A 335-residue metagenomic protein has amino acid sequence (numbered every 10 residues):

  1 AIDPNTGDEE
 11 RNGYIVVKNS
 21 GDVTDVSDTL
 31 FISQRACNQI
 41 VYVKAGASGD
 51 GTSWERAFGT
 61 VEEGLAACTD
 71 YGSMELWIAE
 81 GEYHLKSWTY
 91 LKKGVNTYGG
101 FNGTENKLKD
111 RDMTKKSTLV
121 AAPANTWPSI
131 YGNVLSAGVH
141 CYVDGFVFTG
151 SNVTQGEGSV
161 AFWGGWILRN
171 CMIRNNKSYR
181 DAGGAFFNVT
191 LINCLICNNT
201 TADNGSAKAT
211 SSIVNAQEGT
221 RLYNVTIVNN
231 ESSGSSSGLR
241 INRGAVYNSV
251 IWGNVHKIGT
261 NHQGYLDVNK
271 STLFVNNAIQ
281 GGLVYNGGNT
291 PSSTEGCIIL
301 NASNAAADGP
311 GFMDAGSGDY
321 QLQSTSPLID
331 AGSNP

Functional and structural regions predicted by a protein language model:
A1-N38, G164: Feature for long, exposed domains in two main contexts
C37-G46: Boundary/junction segments of secreted and surface-exposed precursor proteins
A45-A79, H84: Acidic Gly/Asp/Thr-rich repetitive segments characteristic of extracellular carbohydrate-active and adhesion proteins
A45-G46, A79-G81, G100, A315 (+1 more regions): Active-site-proximal beta-strand/loop segments in catalytic clefts of secreted hydrolases
V61-D70, H84-K92, G132-V134, L266-V268: Short, T/G/N/S-enriched strand-turn elements that build extracellular solenoid repeat scaffolds
E75, K86-N96, E105-T114, A124 (+2 more regions): Predominantly extracellular beta-rich ligand-binding scaffolds that present long acidic/polar faces for carbohydrate
Q321-P335: Active-site and glycan-interaction determinants of carbohydrate-active enzymes
